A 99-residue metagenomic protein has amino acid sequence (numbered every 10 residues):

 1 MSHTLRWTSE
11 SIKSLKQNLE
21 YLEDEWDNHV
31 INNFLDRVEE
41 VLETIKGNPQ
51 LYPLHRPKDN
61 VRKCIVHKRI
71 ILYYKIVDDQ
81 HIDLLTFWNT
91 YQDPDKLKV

Functional and structural regions predicted by a protein language model:
M1-L35: Arg/Lys-rich, positively charged N-terminal/basic patches that mediate binding to nucleic acids
E23, L35, E39-L42, K46: Outer-membrane beta-barrel domain signature
D24, N28, G47, L51-L54 (+1 more regions): Charged, solvent-exposed alpha-helical segments that act as regulatory interaction surfaces
N33, P57, P94-K98: Solvent-exposed interaction patches of small proteins and small membrane subunits
E39-E40, G47-Q80: Basic/aromatic recognition patch in beta-strand/loop cores that engages polyanionic ligands
I70-I71, K75-V99: Enriched for short, Lys/Arg-rich terminal
